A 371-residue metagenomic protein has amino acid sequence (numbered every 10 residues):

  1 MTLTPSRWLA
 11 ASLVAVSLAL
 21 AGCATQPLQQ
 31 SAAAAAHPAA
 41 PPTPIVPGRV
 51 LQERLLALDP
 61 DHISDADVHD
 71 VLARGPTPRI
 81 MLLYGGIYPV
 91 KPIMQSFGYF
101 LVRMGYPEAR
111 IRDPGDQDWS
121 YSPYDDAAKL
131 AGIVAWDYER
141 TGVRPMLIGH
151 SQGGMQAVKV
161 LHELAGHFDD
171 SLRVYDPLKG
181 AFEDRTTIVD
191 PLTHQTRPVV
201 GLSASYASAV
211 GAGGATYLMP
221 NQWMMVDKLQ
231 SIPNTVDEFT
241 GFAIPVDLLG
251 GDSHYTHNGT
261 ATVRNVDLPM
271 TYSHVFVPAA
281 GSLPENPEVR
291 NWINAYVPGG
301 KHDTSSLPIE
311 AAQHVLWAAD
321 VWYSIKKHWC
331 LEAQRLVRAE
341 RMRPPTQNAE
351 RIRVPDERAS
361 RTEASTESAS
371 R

Functional and structural regions predicted by a protein language model:
T2-S12: Bacterial N-terminal signal peptides that target proteins for export
A11-A21: Bacterial N-terminal signal peptides
A19-A39: Bacterial Sec signal peptide processing site at the extreme N-terminus
A35-P145, L307, A311, V315 (+2 more regions): Active-site catalytic motif of lipid deacylating hydrolases and related acyltransferases
S64, V160-P177, L192-Y206, T260-S273 (+2 more regions): A short, terminal or domain-edge coil/loop segment
Y84, G115-Q117, V210-G211, A243-P245 (+1 more regions): Residues at the C-termini of beta-strands that transition into short coil/loop
E108, D126-G250: Serine-dependent carboxylesterase/thioesterase catalytic core of lipase-like alpha/beta-hydrolase/SGNH enzymes
L218-R371: C-terminal catalytic-base region of ester-bond hydrolases, centering on the histidine of the charge-relay
